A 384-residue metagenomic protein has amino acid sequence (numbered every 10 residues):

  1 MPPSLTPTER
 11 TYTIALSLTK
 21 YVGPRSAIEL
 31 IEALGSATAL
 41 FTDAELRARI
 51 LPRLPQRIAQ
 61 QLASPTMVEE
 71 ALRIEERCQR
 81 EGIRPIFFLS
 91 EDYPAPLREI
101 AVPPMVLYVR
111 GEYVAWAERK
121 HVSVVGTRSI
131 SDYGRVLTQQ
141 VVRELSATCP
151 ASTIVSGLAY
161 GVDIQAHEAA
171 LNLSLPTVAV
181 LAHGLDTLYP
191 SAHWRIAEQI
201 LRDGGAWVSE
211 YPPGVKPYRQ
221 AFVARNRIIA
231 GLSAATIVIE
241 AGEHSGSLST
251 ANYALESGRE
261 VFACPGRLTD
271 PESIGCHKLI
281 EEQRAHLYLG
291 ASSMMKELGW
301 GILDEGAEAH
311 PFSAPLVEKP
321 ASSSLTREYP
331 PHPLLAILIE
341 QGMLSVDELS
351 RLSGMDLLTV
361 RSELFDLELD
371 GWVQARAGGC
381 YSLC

Functional and structural regions predicted by a protein language model:
M1-E91, D370-W372, A377-C384: Short, small/acidic-rich helices and loops at N termini and domain boundaries of DNA replication/processing enzymes
P2-P7, F87-C384: Glycine-biased, small-residue-rich flexible motifs in mid-sequence functional cores and linkers
